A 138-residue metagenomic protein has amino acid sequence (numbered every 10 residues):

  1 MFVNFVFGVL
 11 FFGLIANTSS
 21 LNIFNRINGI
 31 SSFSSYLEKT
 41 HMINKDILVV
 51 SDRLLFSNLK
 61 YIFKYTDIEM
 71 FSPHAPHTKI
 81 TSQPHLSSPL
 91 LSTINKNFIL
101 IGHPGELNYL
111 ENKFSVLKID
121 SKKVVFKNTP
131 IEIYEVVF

Functional and structural regions predicted by a protein language model:
M1-A16: Signature aromatic-anchored transmembrane alpha helix within multi-pass, membrane-resident enzymes that catalyze glycan
A16-I23: Short glycine/proline- and acidic residue-enriched helix-loop micro-motifs that form flexible lids or anion-recognition
N25, G29-F56, K60-F138: Luminal/periplasmic acceptor-recognition loop/helix of membrane-associated glycosyltransferases
